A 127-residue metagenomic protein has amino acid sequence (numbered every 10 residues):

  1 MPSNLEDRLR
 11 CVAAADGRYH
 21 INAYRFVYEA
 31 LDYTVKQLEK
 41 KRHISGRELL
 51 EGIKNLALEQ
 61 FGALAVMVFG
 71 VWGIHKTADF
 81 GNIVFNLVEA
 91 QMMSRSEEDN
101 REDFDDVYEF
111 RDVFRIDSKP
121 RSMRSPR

Functional and structural regions predicted by a protein language model:
M1-R127: Non-transmembrane, aqueous-exposed alpha-helical and coiled segments at domain scale
